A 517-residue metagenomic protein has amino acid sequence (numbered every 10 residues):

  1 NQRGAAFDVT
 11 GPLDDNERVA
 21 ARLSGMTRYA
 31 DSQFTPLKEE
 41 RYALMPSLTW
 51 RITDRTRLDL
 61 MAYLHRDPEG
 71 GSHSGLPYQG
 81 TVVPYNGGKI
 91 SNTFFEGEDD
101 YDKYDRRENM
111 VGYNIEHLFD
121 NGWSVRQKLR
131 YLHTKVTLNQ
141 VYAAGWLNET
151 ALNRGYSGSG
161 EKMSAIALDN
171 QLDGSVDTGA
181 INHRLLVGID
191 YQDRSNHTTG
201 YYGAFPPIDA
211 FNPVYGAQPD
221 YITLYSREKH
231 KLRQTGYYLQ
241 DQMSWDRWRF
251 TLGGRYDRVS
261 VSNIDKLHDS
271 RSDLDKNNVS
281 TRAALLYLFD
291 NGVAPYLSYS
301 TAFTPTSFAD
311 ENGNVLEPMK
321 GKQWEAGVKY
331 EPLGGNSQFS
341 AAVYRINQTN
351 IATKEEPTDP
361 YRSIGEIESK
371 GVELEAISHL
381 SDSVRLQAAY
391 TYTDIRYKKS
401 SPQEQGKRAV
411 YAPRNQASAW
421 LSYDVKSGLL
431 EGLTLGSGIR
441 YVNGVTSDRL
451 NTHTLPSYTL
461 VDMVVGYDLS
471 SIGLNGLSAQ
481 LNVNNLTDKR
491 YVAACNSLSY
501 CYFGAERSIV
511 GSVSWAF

Functional and structural regions predicted by a protein language model:
N1-L44, I52-T56, N109, S337: Outer-membrane beta-barrel translocator/receptor signature
G11, N114-D120, S124-R130, T134-Q140 (+3 more regions): Membrane-embedded beta-barrel scaffold of Gram-negative outer-membrane proteins
E17-V19, R55-L58, G122-V125, A180 (+6 more regions): Repeated loop/turn-to-beta-strand initiation elements of outer-membrane beta-barrel proteins
R28-S32, M45-R51, R55-L118, H133-M163 (+3 more regions): Acidic/polar loop-and-plug regions of large Gram-negative outer-membrane beta-barrel proteins
T49-T53, M163, N182-R194, E228-Q348 (+1 more regions): Structural signature of Gram-negative outer-membrane beta-barrels, strongest in the C-terminal barrel of TonB-dependent
N109-T134, R154-D265: Face-selective signature of the C-terminal outer-membrane beta-barrel domain
R184-L185, W324, V410-F517: Conserved C-terminal beta-signal and adjacent last beta-strands/turns of outer-membrane beta-barrel proteins
R247, R345-N347, S363-D448, T487: Gram-negative outer-membrane beta-barrel transporters
